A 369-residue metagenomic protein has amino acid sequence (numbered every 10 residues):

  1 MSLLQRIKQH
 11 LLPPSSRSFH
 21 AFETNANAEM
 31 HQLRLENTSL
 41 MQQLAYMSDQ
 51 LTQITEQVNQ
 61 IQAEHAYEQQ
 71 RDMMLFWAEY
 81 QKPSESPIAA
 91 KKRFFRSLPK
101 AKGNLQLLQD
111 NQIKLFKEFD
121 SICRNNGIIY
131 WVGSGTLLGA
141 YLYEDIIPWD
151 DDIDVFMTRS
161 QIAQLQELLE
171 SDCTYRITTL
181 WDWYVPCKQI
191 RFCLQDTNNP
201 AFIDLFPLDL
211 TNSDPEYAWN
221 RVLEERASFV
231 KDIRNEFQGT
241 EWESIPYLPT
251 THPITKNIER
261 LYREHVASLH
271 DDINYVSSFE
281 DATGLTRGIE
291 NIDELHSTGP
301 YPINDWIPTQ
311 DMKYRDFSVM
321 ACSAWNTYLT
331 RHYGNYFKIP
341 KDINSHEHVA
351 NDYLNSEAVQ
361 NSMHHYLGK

Functional and structural regions predicted by a protein language model:
M1-P83: Boundary detector for helix-to-coil junctions that initiate low-complexity/charged tails
Q57, A63, Y67-V132: Helical scaffold of the NTase/Pol beta-like nucleotidyltransferase catalytic core
E68, D72, W131, W149 (+3 more regions): Tryptophan-centered motif/residue detector
K100-R124, L169-E224, N235-Y333, I339-K369: Conserved catalytic core of two-metal-ion nucleotidyltransferases
D120-I153, M157: Active-site nucleotide-donor binding segment shared across nucleotidyl transfer reactions
R159-I162: Helix N-cap motif at beta-to-alpha junctions
L165: Conserved SAM-binding loop
F229-I233: A short, surface-exposed interaction/processing loop segment used at functional sites
